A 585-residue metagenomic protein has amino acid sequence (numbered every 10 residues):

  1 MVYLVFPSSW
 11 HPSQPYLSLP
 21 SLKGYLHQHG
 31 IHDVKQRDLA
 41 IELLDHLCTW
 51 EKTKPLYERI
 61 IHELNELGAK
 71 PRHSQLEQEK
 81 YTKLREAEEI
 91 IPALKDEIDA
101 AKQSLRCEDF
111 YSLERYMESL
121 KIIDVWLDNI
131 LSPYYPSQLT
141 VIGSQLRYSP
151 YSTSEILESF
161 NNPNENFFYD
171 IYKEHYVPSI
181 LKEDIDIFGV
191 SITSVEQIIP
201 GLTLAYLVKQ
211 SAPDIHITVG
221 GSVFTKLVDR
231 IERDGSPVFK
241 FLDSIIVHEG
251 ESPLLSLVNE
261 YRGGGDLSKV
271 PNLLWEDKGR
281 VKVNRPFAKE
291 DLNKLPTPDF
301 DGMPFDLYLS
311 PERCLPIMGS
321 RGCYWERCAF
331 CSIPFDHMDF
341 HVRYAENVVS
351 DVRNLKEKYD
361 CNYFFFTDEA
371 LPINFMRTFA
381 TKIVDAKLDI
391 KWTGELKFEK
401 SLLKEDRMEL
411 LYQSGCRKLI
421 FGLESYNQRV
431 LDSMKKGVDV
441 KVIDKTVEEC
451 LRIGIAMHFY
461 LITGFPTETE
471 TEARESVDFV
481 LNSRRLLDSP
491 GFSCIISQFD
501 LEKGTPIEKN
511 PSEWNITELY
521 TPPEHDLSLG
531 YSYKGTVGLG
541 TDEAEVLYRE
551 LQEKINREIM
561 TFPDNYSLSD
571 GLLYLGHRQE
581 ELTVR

Functional and structural regions predicted by a protein language model:
M1-P7, L19-L22, H27-Q28, L43-I142 (+3 more regions): Radical SAM enzyme core and accessory elements
V2-W10, D214, T218, V349-M457 (+1 more regions): Conserved SAM/AdoMet-binding glycine-rich loop
S9-K52, Y135, I142-R285: Glycine-rich beta-alpha loop elements in corrinoid/cobalamin-binding modules across cobalamin-dependent enzymes
L26, L273, C323, V348 (+3 more regions): Conserved, mostly hydrophobic/aromatic
Q36-C48, F224-R230, N374, R429-M434 (+3 more regions): Flexible glycine/acidic-rich beta-alpha junction loops that bind and position SAM and/or redox cofactors in anaerobic
S154-N161, E276-P316: N-terminal [4Fe-4S]-dependent radical SAM core
I231-R233, D406-M408, T467-N482: Catalytic cores of alpha/beta
S310-E346: Canonical Radical SAM [4Fe-4S] cluster-binding loop centered on the CxxxCxxC motif and its immediate flanking residues
